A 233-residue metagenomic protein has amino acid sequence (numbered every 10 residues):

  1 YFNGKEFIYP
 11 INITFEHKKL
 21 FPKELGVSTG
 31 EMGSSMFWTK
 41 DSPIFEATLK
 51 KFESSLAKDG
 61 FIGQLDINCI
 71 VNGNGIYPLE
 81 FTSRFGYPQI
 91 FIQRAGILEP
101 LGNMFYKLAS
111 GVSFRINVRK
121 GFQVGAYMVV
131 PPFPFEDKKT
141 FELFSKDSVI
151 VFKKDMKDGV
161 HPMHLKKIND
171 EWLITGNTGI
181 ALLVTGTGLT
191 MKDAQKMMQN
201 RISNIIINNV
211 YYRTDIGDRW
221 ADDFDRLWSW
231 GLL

Functional and structural regions predicted by a protein language model:
Y1-I92: Internal nucleotide-binding/catalytic subdomain
L25-S28, V118, I174-G179: Short, flexible turn/loop "capping" segments at secondary-structure junctions
G33-F37, A126-M128, I180-G188: Short, well-ordered beta-strand elements within core beta-sheets of diverse protein domains
F45-D66, T82-G159: Active-site "cap" helix and flanking loop/linker of ATP-utilizing ligase/carboxylase catalytic domains
L143-L183: Generic long, charged, amphipathic alpha-helical segments
G186-I205: Short, well-ordered alpha-helical segments
N200-I216: Short arginine-rich
I216-L233: A cross-kingdom feature marking charged/low-complexity
